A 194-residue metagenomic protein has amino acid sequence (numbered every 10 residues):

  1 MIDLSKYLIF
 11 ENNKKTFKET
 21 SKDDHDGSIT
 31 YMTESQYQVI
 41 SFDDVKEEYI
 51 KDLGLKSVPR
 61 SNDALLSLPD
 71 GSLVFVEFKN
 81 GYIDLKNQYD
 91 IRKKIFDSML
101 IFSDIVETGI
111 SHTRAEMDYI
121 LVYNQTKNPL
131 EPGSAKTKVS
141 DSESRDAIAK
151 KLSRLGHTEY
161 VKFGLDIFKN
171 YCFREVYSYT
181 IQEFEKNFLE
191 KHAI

Functional and structural regions predicted by a protein language model:
M1-S57: Acidic-basic catalytic patches of nuclease active cores, encompassing PD-(D/E)XK and other metal-cofactor nuclease
S21, K46, L68, N80-Y82 (+1 more regions): Short, flexible loop/turn elements at secondary-structure junctions
D52-G54, D63, V106-I110: Catalytic micro-motifs at enzyme active sites that drive phosphoryl/nucleotidyl and oxygen chemistry
R60: Beta-rich catalytic cores
A64-L66, S72-G81, S98: Conserved catalytic cores of phosphodiester-cleaving nucleases, focusing on short active-site segments
N80-T137: Catalytic cores of nucleic-acid endonucleases
D118-E185, L189-H192: Short, low-complexity, polybasic intrinsically disordered segments
